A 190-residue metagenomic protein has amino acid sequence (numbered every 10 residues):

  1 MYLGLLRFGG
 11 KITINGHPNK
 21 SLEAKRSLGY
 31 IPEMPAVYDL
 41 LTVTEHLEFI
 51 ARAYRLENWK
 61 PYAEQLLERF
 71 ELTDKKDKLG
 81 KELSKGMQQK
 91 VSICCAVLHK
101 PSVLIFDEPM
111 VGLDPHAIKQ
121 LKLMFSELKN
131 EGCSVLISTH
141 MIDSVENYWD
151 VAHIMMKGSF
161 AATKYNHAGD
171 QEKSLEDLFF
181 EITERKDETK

Functional and structural regions predicted by a protein language model:
F8-A24, A162: Conserved ABC transporter NBD signature motif
E48, R52-K75: Conserved ABC ATPase "signature" region
L79-G86: Conserved ABC ATPase signature
I93: Hydrophobic anchor residue at the start of the ABC signature
L104-E108: Catalytic Walker B motif of ABC-type/P-loop ATPase nucleotide-binding domains
P115-A117: Helix N-cap at the start of a conserved alpha-helix in ABC-type nucleotide-binding domains
V151-Y165: H-loop (His-switch) and adjacent beta-strand-loop-beta switch element of ABC-type ATPase nucleotide-binding domains
